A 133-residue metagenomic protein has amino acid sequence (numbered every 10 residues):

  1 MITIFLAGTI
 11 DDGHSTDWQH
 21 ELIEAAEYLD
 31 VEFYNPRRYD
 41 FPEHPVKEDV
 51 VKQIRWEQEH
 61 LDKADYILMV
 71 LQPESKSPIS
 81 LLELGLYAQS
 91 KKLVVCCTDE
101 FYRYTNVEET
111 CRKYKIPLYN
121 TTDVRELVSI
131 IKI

Functional and structural regions predicted by a protein language model:
M1-I133: Conserved catalytic or regulatory cores that recognize and/or transform ribose-phosphate-containing ligands
